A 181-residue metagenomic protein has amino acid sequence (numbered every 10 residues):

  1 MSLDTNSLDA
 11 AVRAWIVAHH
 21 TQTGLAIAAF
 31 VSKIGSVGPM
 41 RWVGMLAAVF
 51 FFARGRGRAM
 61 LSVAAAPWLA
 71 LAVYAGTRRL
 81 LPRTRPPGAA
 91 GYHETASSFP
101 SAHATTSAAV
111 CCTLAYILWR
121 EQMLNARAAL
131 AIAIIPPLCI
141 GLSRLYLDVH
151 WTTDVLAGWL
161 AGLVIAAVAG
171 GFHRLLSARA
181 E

Functional and structural regions predicted by a protein language model:
M1-V43, R78-Y92: N-terminal transmembrane-helix/juxtamembrane module of multi-pass inner/ER membrane proteins
Q22-A29, F51, G55, A59 (+3 more regions): Membrane-helix interfacial "entry" motifs
T23-G24, G55-M60, P87, L124-A129: Membrane-helix interface segments
M40-M45, S107-C111: Core segments of transmembrane alpha-helices that mediate helix-helix packing or line hydrophobic substrate/ligand
G44-L71: Interfacial segments of alpha-helical transmembrane regions
A53-R54, L80-L81, L176: Helix-loop junctions at the membrane-solvent interface of multi-pass transporters, primarily the C-terminal
A64-R83, A129-L142: Small-polar-interrupted transmembrane alpha-helices in polytopic inner-membrane proteins
A90-E181: Membrane-embedded catalytic cores of phosphoryl/pyrophosphoryl-handling enzymes
